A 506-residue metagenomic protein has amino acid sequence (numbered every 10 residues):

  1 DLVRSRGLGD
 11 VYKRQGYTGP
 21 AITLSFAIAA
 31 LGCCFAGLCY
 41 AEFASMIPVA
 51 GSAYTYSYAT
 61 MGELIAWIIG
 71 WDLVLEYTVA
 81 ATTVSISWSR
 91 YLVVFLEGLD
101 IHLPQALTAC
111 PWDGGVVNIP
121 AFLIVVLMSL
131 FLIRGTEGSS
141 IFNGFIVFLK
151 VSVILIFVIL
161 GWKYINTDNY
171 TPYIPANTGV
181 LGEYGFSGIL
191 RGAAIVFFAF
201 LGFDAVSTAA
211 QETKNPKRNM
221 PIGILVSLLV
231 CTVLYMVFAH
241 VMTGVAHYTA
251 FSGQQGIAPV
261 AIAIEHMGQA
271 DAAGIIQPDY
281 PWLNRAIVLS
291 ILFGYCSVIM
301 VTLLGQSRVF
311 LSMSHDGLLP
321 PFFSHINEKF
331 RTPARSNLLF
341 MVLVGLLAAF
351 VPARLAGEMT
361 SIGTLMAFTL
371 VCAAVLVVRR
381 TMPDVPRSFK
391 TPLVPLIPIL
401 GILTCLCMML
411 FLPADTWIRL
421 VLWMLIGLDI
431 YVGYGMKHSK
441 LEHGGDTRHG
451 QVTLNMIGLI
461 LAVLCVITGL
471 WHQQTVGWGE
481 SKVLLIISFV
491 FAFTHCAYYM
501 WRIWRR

Functional and structural regions predicted by a protein language model:
D1-Y12: Single conserved hydrophobic/aromatic residue that forms the stacking wall/gate of nucleotide- or nucleobase-binding
D10, D72-R90, I195, F200 (+6 more regions): Membrane-helix boundary/coupling elements in multi-pass transport proteins
D10-C110, V230, V237, I486-F491: Extracellular loop-to-transmembrane helix junctions
V11, T55-Y56, G62, V93-Q105 (+5 more regions): TM-loop-TM module centered on a large, flexible mid-protein loop between adjacent transmembrane helices in multi-pass
A21, S25, F145-L149, A210-T243 (+2 more regions): Junctions where cytoplasmic loops transition into the N-terminal start of transmembrane alpha-helices in multi-pass
S89, V116-T167, I224-L228, T360-L370 (+1 more regions): Membrane-interface loop-to-helix entry segments
S89-G98, F148-N177, A239-A246, A373-V385 (+1 more regions): Hydrophobic alpha-helical segments and their helix-loop junctions in multi-pass secondary transporters
D113-V116, F323-T332, F368-R419, I426-A462: C-terminal membrane-solvent junction of multi-pass transporters and transport-like membrane proteins
